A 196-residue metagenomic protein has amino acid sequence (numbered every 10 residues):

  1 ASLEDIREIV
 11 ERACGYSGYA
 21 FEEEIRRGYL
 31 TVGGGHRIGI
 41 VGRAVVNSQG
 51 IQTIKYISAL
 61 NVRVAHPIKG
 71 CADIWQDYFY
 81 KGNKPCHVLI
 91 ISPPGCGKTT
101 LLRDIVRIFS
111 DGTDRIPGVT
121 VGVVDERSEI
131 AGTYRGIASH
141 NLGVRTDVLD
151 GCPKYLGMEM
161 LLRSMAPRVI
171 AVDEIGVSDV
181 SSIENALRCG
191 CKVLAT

Functional and structural regions predicted by a protein language model:
A1-R27: N-terminal, intrinsically disordered, highly charged
G18-K84: P-loop NTP-binding catalytic core
I90: Hydrophobic anchor at the beta1->P-loop junction of P-loop NTPases
P94: The conserved Walker
K98: Conserved lysine of the Walker
L101, I105: Hydrophobic positions on the alpha1 helix immediately C-terminal to the Walker A/P-loop
S110-E159: P-loop NTPase switch/communication element
M165-T196: Conserved P-loop NTPase nucleotide-binding/switch module
